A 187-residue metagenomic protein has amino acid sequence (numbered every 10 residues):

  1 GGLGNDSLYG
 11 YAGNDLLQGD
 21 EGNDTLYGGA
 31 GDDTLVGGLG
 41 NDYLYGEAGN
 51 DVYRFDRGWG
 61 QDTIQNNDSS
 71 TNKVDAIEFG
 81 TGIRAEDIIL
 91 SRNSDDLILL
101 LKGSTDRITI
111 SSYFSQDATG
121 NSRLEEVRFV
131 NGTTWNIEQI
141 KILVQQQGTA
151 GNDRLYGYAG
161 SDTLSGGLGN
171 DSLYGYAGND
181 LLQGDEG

Functional and structural regions predicted by a protein language model:
G1-N93, T105-S122, N152-Y156, S161-G187: Acidic, glycine-rich calcium-binding repeat modules characteristic of RTX/beta-roll and related beta-solenoid repeat
I98-Q145: Low-complexity acidic/polar repeat-biased segments
I140-G151, T163: Amphipathic alpha-helical surface "interface" segments used for docking/oligomerization or membrane association within
